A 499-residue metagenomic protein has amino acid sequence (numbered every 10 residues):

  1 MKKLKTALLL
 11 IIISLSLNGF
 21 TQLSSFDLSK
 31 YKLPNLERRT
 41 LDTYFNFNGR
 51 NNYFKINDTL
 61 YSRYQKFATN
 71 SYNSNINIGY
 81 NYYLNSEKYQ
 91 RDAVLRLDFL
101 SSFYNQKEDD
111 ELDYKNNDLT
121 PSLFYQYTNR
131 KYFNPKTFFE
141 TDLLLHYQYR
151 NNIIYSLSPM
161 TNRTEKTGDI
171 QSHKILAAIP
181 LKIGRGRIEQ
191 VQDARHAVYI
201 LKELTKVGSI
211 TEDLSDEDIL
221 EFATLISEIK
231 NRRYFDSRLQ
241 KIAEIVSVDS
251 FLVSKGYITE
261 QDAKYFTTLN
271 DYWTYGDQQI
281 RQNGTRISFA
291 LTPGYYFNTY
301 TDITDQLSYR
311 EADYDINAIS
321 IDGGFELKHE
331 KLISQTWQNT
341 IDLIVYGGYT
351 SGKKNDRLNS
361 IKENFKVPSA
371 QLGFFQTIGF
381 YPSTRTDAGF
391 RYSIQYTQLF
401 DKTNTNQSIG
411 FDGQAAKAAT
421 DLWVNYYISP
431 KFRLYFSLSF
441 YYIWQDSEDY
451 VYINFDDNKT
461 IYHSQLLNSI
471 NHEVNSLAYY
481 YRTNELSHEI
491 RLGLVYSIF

Functional and structural regions predicted by a protein language model:
Q22-N81, A290-Y309, D313, N458 (+3 more regions): Short glycine/proline- and aromatic-enriched beta-strand/turn motifs that initiate or cap beta-hairpins
R39-F47, Y89-L97, T137-L145, A177-I179 (+8 more regions): Transmembrane beta-strands of outer-membrane beta-barrel proteins
F47, S74-L84, L97-F99, P121-K131 (+10 more regions): Residues on the lipid-exposed face of transmembrane beta-strands in outer-membrane beta-barrel proteins
Y53-Y64, F103-Y114, N151-K166, H196 (+5 more regions): Outer-membrane beta-barrel translocator domains and adjoining extracellular loop/strand segments of Gram-negative
S62-Y72, E111-T120, T164-I175, Y309-I321 (+3 more regions): Replace "Gram-negative outer membrane beta-barrel proteins" with "bacterial and organellar outer membrane beta-barrel
Y83-D92, K131-F139, E189-D193, L332-N339 (+4 more regions): Repeated loop/turn-to-beta-strand initiation elements of outer-membrane beta-barrel proteins
L176-A194, R482-F499: Outer-membrane beta-barrel "beta-signal"
I179-K182, Y257-T267, W273-N298, I316-K402 (+1 more regions): Detector for outer-membrane/organellar transmembrane beta-barrel domains, recognizing the amphipathic beta-strand
